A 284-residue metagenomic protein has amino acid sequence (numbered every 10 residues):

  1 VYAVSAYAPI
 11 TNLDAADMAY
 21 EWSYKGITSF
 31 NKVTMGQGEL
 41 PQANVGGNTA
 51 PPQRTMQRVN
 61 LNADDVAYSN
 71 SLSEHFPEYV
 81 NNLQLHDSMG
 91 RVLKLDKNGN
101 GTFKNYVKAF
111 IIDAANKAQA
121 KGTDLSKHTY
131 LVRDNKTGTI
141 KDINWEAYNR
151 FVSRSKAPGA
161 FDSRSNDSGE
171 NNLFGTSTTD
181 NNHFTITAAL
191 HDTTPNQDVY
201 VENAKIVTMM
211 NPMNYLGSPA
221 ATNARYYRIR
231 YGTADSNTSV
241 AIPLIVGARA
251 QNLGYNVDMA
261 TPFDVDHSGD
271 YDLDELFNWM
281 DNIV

Functional and structural regions predicted by a protein language model:
V1-I27, V207: Primarily recognizes the serine-hydrolase "nucleophile elbow" in alpha/beta-hydrolase and SGNH/GDSL folds
V1-L13, L40, M259-S268: Hydrophobic transmembrane alpha-helix bundles
A6, V33-M35, A43-N44, D87 (+5 more regions): Generic detector of intrinsically disordered, low-complexity, polar/charged segments
M18, M35, M56, M89 (+3 more regions): Detector for methionine-enriched segments
Y20-N82, T222, G232-N256: Active-site-adjacent alpha-helix of alpha/beta-hydrolase-fold enzymes
S69-S71, H75-F103, I111: Ubiquitin-like/PB1-type beta-grasp interaction modules and other compact soluble beta-rich domains
G101-V284: C-terminal subdomain of alpha/beta-hydrolase-fold enzymes, centered on the catalytic histidine and its supporting
